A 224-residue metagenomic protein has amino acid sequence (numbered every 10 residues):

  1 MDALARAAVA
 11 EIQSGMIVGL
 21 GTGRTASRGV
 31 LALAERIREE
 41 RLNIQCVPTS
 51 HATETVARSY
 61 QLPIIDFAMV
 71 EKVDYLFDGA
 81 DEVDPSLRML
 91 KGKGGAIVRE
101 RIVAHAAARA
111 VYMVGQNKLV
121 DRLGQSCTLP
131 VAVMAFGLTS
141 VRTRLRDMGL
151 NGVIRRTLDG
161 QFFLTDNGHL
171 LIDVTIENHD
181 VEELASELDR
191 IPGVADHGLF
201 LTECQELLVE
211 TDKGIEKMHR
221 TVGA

Functional and structural regions predicted by a protein language model:
M1-D78: N-terminal active-site beta-alpha-beta segment that forms phosphate/nucleotide-binding and substrate-recognition loops
A3, H51-A224: Conserved phosphate- and dinucleotide-binding cores of soluble alpha/beta proteins, encompassing both enzyme active
